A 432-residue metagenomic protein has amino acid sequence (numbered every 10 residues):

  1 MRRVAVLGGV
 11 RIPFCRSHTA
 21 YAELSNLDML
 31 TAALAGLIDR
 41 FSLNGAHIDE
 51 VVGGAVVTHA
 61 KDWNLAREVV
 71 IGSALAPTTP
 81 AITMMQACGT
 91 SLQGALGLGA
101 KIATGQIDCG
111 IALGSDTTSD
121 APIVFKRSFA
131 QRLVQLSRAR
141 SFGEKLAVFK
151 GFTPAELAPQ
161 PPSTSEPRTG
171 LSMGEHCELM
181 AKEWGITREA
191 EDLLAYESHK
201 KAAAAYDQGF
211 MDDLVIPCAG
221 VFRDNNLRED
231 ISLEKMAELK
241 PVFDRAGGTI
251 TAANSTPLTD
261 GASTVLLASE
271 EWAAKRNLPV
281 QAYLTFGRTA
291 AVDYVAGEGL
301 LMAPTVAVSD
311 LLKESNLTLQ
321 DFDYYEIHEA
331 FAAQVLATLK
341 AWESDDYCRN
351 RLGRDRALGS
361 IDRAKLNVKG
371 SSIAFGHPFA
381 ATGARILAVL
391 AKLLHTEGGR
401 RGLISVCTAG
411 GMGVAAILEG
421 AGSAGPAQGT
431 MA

Functional and structural regions predicted by a protein language model:
M1-L27, K150-S163, E234-V306, D310 (+6 more regions): Condensing-enzyme catalytic core mediating Claisen C-C bond formation in acyl metabolism
R11-I12, A22-L24, T31-A32, R40 (+3 more regions): N-terminal extracellular/periplasmic Venus flytrap/periplasmic-binding protein-like
A22-S137, G209, V215-D224, Q320-E343: Conserved beta-ketoacyl condensing-enzyme motif
N26-F41, L65-V69, G94, M173-M180 (+6 more regions): Short, well-ordered amphipathic alpha-helical segments that serve as non-catalytic structural scaffolds within diverse
A55-G110, T153, R168-L171, D230-P257 (+2 more regions): Conserved catalytic cysteine-centered active-site region of acyl-thioester-dependent Claisen-condensing enzymes
M85-D116, V124, A181-F210, T264-E271 (+3 more regions): Active-site-proximal alpha-helical scaffold in enzymes
C109-L179: Flexible glycine-/small-residue-enriched beta->alpha junction loops that bind anionic phosphate/pyrophosphate groups
Y294-A374: Active-site pocket-lining segment
